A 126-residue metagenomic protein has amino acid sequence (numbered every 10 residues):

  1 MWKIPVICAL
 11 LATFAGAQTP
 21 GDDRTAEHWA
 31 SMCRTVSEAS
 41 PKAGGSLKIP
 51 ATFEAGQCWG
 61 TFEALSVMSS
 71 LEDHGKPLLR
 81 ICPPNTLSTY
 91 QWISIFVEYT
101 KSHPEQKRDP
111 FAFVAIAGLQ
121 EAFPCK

Functional and structural regions predicted by a protein language model:
K3-T13: Sec-dependent N-terminal signal peptides
A15-T19: Boundary at the C-terminal end of the N-terminal hydrophobic targeting segment
R24-W92: Short N-proximal segments of mature Sec-exported proteins
L47-I49, S102-Q106: A short glycine/serine-rich beta->alpha loop
V67-S70, E105, P124: A generic secondary-structure boundary signal that marks alpha-helix termini
I81, S94-H103: Functional cores of ribonucleases/endoribonucleases
K107-K126: C-terminal partner/receptor-binding element of secreted or periplasmic proteins
